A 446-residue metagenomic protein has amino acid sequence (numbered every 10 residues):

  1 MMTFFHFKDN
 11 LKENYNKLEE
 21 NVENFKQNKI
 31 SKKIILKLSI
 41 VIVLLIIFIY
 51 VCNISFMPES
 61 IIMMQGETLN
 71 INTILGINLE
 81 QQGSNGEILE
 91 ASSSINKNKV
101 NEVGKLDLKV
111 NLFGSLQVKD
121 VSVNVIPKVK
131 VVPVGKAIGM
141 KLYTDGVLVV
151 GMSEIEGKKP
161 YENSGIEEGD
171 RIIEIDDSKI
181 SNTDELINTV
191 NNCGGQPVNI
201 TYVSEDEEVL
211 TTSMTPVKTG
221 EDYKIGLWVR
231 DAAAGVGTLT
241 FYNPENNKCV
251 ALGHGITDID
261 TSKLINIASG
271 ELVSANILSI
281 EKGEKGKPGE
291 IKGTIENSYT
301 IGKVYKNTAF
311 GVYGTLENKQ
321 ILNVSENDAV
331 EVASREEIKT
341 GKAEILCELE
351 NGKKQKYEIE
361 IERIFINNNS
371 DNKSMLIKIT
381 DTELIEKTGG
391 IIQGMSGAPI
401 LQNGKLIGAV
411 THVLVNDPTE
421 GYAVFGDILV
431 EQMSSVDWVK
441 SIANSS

Functional and structural regions predicted by a protein language model:
M1-N70, L239, P418-G426, M433-S446: Gram-positive cell-envelope targeting signals
K32-S39, E87-V131, A309-E358: Interdomain regulatory linker/hinge segments that flank or connect interaction modules in polarity/junction/synaptic
L89, E162-D184, I400-N403, I407-H412: Conserved PDZ fold ligand-binding element
I95-N101, E174-V203, D417-T419, A423-I428: PDZ domains, with a preference for the canonical peptide-binding region formed by the helix
V110-L112, V118-I126, I187-G226: PDZ-domain C-terminal substructure recognizer with occasional recognition of PDZ-binding tails
V129-E156, N163, V203, E207-V217: Signal peptide-directed extracytoplasmic domains
K159-R171, N192-G194, G390-G394: A short glycine-leucine-enriched loop at secondary-structure breakpoints that most characteristically corresponds
T215-G389, Q393, Q402-N403, T411 (+2 more regions): Serine endopeptidase catalytic core focused on the charge-relay Asp
